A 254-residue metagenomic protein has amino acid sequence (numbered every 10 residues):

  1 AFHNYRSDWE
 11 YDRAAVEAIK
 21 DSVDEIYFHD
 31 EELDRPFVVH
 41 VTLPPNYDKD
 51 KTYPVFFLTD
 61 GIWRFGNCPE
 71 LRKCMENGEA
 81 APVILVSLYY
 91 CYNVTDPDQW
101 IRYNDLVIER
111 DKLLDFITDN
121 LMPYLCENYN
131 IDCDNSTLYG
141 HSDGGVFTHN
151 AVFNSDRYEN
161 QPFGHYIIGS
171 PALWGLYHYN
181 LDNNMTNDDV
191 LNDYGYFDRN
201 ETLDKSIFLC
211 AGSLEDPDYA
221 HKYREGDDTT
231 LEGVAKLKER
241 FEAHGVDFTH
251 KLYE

Functional and structural regions predicted by a protein language model:
F2-E254: Non-catalytic cap/lid and distal C-terminal segments of serine-dependent acyl enzymes
